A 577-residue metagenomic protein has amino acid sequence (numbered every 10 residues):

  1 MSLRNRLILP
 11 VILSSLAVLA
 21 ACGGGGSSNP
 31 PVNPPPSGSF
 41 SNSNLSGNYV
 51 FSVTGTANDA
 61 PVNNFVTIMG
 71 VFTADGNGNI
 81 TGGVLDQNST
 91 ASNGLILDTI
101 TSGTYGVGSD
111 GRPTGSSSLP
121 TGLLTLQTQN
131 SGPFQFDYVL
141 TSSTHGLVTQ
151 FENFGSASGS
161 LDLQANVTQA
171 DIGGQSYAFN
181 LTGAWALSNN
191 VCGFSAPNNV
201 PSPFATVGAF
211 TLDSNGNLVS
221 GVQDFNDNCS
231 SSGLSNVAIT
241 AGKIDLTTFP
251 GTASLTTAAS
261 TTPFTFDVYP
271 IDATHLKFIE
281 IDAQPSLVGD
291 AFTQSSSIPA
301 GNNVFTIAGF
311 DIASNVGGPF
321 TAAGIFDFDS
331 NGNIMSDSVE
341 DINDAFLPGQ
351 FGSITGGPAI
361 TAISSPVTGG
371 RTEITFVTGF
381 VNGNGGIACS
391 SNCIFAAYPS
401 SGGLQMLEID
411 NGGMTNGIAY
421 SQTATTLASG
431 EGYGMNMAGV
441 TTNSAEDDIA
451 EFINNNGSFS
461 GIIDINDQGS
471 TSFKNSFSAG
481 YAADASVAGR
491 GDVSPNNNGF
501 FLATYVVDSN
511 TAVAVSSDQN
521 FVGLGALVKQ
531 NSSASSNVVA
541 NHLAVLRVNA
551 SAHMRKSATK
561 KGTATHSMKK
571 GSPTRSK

Functional and structural regions predicted by a protein language model:
M1-V11: Bacterial N-terminal signal peptides that target proteins for export
C22-K577: Mature soluble binding/inhibitory domains
